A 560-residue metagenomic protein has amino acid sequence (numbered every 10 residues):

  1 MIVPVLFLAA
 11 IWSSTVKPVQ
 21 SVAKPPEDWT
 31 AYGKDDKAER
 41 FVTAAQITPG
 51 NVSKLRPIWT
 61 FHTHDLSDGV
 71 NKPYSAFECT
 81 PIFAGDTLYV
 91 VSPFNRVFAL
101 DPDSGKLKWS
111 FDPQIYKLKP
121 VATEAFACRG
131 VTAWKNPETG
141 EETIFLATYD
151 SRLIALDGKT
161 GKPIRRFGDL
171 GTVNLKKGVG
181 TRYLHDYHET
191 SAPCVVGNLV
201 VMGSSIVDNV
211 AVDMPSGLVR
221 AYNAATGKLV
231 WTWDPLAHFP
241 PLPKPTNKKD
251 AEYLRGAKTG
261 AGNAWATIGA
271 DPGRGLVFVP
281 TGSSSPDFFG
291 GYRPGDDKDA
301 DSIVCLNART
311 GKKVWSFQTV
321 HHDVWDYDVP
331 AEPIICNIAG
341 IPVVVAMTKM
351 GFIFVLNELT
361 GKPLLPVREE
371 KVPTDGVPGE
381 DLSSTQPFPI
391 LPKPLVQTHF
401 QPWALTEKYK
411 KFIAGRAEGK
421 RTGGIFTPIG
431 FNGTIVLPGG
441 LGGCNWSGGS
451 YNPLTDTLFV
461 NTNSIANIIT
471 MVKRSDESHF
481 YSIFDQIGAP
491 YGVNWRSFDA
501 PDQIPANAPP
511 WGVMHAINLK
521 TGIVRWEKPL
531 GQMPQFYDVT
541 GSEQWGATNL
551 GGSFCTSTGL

Functional and structural regions predicted by a protein language model:
M1-L6: Sec-dependent signal peptide recognition, specifically the positively charged N-region followed immediately by
F7-K24: Bacterial Sec-dependent signal peptides at the C-terminal "C-region" and cleavage site
Q20-L66, P81-F83, H515: Mature N-terminal segment immediately following signal peptide/propeptide cleavage in secreted/periplasmic
W29-G33, P73-F94, T123-R152, H185-A211 (+11 more regions): Repeat-blade elements of multi-bladed beta-propeller folds
D36-V42, L66-N71, F98, D287-F288 (+1 more regions): Short, solvent-exposed loop/turn elements at domain surfaces
E39-I47, S151-I154, M214, P438 (+1 more regions): Short aromatic-glycine motifs in intrinsically disordered, low-complexity regions
V52-L66, V97-A122, L153-L184, L218-K258 (+8 more regions): Extracytoplasmic/lumenal domain signature
Q386, I390-N467, D476, V513-A516: Long, low-complexity segments enriched in small/aliphatic residues
